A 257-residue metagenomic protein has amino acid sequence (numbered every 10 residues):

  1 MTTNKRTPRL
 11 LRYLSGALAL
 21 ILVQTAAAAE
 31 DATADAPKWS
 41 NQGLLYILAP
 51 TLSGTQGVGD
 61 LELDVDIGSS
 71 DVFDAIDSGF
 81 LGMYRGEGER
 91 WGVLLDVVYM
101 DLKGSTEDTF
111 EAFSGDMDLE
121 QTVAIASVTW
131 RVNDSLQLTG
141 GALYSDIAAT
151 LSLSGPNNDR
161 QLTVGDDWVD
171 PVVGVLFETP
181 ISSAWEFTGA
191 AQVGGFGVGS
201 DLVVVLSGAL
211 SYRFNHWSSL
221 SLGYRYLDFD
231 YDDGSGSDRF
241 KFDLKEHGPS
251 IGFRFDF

Functional and structural regions predicted by a protein language model:
A29-K103, D256: Short glycine/proline- and aromatic-enriched beta-strand/turn motifs that initiate or cap beta-hairpins
P37-W39, I76-F80, E120-A124, D167-P171 (+2 more regions): Residues that define the transmembrane beta-barrel architecture of outer-membrane proteins
G43, G82-G88, A126-W130, G140-A142 (+3 more regions): Residues on the lipid-exposed face of transmembrane beta-strands in outer-membrane beta-barrel proteins
G43-A49, L95-Y99, G140-Y144, G189-V193 (+2 more regions): Transmembrane beta-barrel strands of outer-membrane/channel proteins
T55-D71, L102-L119, I147-G165, Y231-F242: Flexible, solvent-exposed loop segments that connect beta-strands
D74, V193-V204: Solvent-exposed loop/turn segments connecting transmembrane beta-strands in outer-membrane beta-barrel proteins
R90-L95, S135-L138, S183-F187, W217-L220: Repeated loop/turn-to-beta-strand initiation elements of outer-membrane beta-barrel proteins
A209-F257: Predominantly the C-terminal beta-signal and adjacent terminal strand-loop region of outer-membrane beta-barrel
